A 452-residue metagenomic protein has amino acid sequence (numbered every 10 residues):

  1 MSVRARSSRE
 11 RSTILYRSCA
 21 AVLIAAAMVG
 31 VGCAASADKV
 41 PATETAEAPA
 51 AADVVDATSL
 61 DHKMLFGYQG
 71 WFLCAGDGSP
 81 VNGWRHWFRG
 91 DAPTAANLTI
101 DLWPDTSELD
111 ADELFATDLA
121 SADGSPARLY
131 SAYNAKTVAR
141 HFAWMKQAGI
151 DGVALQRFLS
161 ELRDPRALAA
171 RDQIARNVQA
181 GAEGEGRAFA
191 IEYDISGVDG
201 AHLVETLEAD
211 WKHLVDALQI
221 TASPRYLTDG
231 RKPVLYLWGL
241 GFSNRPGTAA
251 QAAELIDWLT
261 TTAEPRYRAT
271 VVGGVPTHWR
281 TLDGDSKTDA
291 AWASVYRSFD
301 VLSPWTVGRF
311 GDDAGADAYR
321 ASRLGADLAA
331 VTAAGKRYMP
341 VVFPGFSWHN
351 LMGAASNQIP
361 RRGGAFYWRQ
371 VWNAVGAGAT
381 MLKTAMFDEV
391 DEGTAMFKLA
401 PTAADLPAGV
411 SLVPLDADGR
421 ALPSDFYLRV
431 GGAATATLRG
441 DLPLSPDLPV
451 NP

Functional and structural regions predicted by a protein language model:
M1-L15: N-terminal secretory signal peptides that target proteins for export/translocation
T13-I14, S18-A20, S424: Generic alpha-helix initiation/capping and coil-helix boundary signal
S18-G30: Bacterial N-terminal signal peptides
A37-A42: N-terminal secretory targeting signals
P49-P452: Glycan-processing catalytic domains of CAZymes
